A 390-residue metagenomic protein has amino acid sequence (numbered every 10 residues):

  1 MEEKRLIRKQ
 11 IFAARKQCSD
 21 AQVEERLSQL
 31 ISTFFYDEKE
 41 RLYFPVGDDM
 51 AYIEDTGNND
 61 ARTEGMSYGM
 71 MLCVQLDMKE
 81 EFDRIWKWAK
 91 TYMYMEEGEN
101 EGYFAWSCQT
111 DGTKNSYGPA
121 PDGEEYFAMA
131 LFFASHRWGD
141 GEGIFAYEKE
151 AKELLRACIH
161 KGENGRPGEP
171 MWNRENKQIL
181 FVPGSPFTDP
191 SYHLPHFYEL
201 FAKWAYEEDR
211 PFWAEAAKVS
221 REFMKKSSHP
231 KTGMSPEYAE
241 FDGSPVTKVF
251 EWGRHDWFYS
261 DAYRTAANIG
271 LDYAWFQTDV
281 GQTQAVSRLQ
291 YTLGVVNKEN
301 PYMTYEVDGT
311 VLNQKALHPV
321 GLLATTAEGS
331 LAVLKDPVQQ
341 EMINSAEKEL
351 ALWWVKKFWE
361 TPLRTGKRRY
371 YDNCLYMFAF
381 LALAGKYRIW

Functional and structural regions predicted by a protein language model:
E2-Q29, Y36, R41-L42, N59-T63 (+7 more regions): Extended ligand-binding clefts on enzyme/binding-domain cores
R26-Y68, C73-S116: Internal amphipathic alpha-helical repeat/solenoid segments
N59-M66, T113-G139: Aromatic-rich carbohydrate-recognition surfaces in CAZymes
M70-D77, Y126-R137, H196-K203, A267-A274 (+2 more regions): Short glycine/serine- and small hydrophobic-enriched flexible loop segments
C73, W86, L131, E148 (+5 more regions): Inward-facing hydrophobic residues that define packing positions of alpha-helical scaffold repeats
E80, R84-W88, Y92-M93, A120-L131 (+1 more regions): Outer membrane beta-barrel
P362-W390: Hydrophobic, glycine-enriched assembly/anchoring segments
